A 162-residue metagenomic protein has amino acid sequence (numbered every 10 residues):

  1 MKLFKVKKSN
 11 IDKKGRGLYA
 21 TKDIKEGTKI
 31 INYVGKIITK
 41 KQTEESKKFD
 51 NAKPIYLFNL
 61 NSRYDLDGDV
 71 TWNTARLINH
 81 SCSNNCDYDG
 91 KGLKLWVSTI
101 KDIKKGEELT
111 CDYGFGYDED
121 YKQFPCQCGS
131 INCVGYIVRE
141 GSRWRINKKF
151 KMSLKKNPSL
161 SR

Functional and structural regions predicted by a protein language model:
M1-Y88: Catalytic cores of histone-lysine modification enzymes
C82-R162: C-terminal SET catalytic tail plus cysteine-rich post-SET Zn-binding segment of SAM-dependent SET-domain
